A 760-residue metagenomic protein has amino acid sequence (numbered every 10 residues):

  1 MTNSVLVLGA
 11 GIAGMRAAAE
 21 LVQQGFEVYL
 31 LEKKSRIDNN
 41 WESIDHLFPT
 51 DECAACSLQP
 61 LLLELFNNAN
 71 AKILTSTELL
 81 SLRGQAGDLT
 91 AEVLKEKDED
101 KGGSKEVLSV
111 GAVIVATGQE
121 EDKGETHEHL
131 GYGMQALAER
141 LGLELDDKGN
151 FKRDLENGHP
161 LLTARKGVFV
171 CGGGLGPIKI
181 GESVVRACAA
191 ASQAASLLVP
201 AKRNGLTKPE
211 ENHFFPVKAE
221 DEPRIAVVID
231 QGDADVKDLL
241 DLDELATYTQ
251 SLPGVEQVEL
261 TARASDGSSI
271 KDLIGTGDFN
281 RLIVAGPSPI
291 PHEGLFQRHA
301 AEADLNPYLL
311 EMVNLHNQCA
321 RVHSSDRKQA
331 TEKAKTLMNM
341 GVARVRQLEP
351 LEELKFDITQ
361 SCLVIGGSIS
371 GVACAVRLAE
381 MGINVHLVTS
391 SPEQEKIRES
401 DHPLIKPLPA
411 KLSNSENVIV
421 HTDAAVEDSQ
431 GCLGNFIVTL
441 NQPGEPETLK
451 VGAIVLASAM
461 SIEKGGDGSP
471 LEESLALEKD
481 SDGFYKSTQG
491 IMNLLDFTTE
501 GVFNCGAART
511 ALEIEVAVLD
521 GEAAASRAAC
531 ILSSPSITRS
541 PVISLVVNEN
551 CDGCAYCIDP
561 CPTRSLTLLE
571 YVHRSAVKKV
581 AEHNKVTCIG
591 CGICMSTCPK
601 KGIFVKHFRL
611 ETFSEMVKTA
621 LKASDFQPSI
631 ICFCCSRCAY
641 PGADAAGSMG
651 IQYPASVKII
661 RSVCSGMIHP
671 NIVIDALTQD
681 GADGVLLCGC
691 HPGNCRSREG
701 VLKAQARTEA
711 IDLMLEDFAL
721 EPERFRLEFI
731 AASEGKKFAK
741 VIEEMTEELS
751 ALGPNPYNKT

Functional and structural regions predicted by a protein language model:
M1-S629, C635, Y640, Q652-S665 (+5 more regions): Residues forming the flavin
G647-M649: Short Gly/aromatic-enriched secondary-structure transition segments
M667-L677: Thiamine diphosphate
I730-T760: C-terminal functional segments of enzyme domains
